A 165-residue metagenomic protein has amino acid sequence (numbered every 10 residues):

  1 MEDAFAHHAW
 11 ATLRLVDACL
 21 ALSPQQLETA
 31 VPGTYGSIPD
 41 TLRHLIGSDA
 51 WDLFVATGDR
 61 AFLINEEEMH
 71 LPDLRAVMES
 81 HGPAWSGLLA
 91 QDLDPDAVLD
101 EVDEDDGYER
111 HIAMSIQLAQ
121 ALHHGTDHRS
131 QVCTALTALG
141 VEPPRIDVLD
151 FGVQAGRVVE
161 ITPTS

Functional and structural regions predicted by a protein language model:
E2-N65, D105-S165: Short, contiguous alpha-helical
G58-L99: Helix-adjacent hinge/juxtasegments
